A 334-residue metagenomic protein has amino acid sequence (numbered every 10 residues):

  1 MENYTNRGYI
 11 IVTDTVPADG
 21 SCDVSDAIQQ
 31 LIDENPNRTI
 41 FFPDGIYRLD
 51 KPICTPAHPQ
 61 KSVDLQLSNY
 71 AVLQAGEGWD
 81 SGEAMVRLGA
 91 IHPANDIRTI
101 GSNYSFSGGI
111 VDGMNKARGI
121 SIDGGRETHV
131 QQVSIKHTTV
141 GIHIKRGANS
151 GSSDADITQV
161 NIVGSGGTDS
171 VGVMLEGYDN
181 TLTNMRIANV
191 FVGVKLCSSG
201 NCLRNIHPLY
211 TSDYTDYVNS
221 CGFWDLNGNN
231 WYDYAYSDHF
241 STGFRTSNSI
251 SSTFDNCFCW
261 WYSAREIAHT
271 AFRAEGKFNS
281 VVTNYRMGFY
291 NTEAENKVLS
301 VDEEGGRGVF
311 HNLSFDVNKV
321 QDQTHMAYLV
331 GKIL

Functional and structural regions predicted by a protein language model:
M1-Q30: Right-handed parallel beta-helix/beta-solenoid
M1-T5, E77-G89, I110: Sequence/structural signature of small/polar-enriched beta-strand/turn repeats that build beta-strand-rich repeat
V16, S25, Q29, N37-G82 (+2 more regions): N-terminal extracellular ligand-recognition/capping segment immediately after the signal peptide
Q29-D33, P93-F106, V111-G124, V130 (+1 more regions): Right-handed parallel beta-helix
F41-F42, Q60-S68, G101-G108, E127-Q132 (+9 more regions): All-beta strand scaffolds that present successive hydrophobic residues in beta-strands
P52-A57, V72, S81-T99, R118-G124 (+8 more regions): Glycine-rich beta-solenoid repeat tracts in large extracellular/virion proteins
